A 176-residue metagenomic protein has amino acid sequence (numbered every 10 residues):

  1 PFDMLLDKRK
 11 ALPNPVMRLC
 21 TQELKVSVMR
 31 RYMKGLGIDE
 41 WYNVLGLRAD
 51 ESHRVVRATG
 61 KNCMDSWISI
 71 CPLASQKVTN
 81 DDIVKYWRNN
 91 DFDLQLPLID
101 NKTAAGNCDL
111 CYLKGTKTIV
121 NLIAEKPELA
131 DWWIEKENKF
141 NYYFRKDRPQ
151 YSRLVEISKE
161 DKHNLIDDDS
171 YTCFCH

Functional and structural regions predicted by a protein language model:
P1-H176: Nucleotide-activated chemistry modules centered on ATP-dependent adenylation/adenylyltransferase
